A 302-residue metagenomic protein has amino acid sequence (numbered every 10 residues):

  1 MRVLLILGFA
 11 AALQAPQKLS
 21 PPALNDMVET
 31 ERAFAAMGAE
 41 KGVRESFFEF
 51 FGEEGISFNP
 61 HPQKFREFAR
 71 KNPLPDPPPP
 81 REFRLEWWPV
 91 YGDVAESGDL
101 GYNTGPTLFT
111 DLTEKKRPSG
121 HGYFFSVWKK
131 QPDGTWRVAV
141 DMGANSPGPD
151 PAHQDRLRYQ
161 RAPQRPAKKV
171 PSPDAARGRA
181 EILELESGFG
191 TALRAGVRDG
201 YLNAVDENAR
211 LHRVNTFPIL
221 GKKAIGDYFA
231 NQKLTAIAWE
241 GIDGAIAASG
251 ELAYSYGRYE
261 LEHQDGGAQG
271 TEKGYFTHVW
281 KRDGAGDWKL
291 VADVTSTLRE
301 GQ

Functional and structural regions predicted by a protein language model:
V3-A12: Sec-dependent N-terminal signal peptides
Q14-F50, P147-D199, N203-E207: Short, low-complexity N-terminal intrinsically disordered segments enriched in polar/charged residues
P21-V28, G42-D99, P118-S119, R198-S249 (+1 more regions): A solvent-exposed, acidic/Ser-Thr-rich amphipathic alpha-helical stretch
F34, W87, L100-T104, F125-W128 (+6 more regions): Short, structured motif recognition centered on aromatic/hydrophobic residues
R70-L74, W88-V94, T107-F109, Y123-K130 (+6 more regions): Hydrophobic/aromatic beta-strand elements that line small-molecule binding cavities or substrate pockets in beta-rich
W88-E96, D141-G148, Q154-A162, A238-G250 (+1 more regions): Glycine-rich beta-strand-turn "strand-cap" elements at beta-sheet edges
F109-P118, L261-G270: Short, cysteine-centered beta-strand-loop-beta hairpins and adjacent loop/turn segments enriched in charged/polar
S119-Y159, K273-L298: Short beta-strand edge/turn micro-motifs at domain boundaries
